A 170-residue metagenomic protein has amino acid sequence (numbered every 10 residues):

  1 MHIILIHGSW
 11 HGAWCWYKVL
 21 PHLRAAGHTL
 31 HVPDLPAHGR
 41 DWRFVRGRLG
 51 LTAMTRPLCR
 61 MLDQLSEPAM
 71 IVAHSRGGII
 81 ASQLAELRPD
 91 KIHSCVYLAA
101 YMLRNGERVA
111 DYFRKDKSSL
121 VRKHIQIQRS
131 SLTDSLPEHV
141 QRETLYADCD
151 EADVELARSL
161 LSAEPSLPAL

Functional and structural regions predicted by a protein language model:
H2-W42, S66-A69: Conserved HGGG/HGGXW glycine-rich cap/lid loop of the alpha/beta-hydrolase fold
I6-S9, H74-S75, A100: Glycine-rich His-Gly loop
K18, Q83-L87: Active-site signature of alpha/beta-hydrolase-fold catalytic machinery across serine- and Asp/Cys-nucleophile hydrolases
T29-H31, L35-M70, E86-L87, A110-R114: Active-site loop/oxyanion-hole signature of alpha/beta-hydrolase fold enzymes
V72-G77, A81: Gly/Ala-rich beta-loop-alpha elbow adjacent to hydrolase catalytic centers
E86, K91-R129, P165-A169: Flexible "cap/lid" loop of the alpha/beta hydrolase fold
K115-D116, R122-L170: Alpha/beta-hydrolase
